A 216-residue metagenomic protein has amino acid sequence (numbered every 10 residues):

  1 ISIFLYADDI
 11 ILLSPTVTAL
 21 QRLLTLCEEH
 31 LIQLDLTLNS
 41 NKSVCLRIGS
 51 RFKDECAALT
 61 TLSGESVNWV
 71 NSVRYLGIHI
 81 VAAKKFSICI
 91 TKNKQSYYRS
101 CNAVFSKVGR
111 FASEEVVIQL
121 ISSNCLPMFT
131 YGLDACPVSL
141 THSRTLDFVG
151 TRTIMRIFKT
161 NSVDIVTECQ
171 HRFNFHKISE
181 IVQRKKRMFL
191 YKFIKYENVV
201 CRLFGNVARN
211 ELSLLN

Functional and structural regions predicted by a protein language model:
I3-Q33, G49-R51, A82-K85: Catalytic palm subdomain of template-directed nucleic-acid polymerases, centered on the conserved carboxylate motif
D8-I10, L31, C45, G77 (+4 more regions): Mobile genetic element proteins and their domesticated derivatives, centered on retroelements and DNA transposons
C27, I121, L146-I154, K186-F189: Short amphipathic alpha-helical coiled-coil/interface segments
Q33-S40, M155-I165: Short helix-interrupting loop/turn segments at helix-coil junctions
L36-S72: Short, conserved micro-motifs composed of acidic
G64-P137: Basic, alpha-helical interaction scaffolds
F148, K159, V166-I181: C-terminal, helix-dominated tail/subdomain
S162, F175-N216: Acidic catalytic cores of enzymes that act on phosphate-bearing nucleotides/polynucleotides
